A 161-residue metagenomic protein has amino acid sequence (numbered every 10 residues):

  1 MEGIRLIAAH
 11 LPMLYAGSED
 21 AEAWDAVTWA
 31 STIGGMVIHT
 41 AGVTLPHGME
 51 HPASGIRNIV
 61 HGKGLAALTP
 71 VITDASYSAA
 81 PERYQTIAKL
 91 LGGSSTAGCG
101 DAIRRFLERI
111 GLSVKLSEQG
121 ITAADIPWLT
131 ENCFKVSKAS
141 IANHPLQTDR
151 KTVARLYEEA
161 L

Functional and structural regions predicted by a protein language model:
M1-A102: Active-site segments that bind and position negatively charged phosphate/pyrophosphate groups
G92-L161: C-terminal charged capping/lid subdomain of soluble metabolic enzymes
